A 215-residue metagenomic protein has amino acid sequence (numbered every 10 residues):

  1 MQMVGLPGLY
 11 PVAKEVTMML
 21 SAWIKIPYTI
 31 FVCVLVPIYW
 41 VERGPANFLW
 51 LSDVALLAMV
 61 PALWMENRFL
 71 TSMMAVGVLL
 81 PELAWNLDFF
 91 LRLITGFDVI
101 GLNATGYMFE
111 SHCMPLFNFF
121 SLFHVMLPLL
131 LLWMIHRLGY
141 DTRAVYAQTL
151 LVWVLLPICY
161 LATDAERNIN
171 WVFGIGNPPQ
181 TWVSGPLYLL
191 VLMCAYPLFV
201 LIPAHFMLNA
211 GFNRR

Functional and structural regions predicted by a protein language model:
V12-P27: N-terminal membrane topogenic signal
I30-P37, L79-D88, L151-T163: Aromatic-anchored segments of alpha-helical transmembrane domains
P37-A46: Short, hydrophobic transmembrane alpha-helix segments
A62-P81, G139-V152: Interfacial segments of alpha-helical transmembrane regions
A75-M114: A basic- and aromatic-enriched beta-loop-alpha substructure that forms the phosphate/nucleotide- and DNA/RNA-contacting
T105-F119, T181-L189: Short aromatic-rich membrane-water interface segments that cap or initiate transmembrane helices in multi-pass membrane
S121-A144: Alpha-helical transmembrane segments in multipass membrane proteins, preferentially the mid-helix core
C159-L201: Membrane-interface transmembrane-helix boundary segments in multi-pass integral membrane proteins
